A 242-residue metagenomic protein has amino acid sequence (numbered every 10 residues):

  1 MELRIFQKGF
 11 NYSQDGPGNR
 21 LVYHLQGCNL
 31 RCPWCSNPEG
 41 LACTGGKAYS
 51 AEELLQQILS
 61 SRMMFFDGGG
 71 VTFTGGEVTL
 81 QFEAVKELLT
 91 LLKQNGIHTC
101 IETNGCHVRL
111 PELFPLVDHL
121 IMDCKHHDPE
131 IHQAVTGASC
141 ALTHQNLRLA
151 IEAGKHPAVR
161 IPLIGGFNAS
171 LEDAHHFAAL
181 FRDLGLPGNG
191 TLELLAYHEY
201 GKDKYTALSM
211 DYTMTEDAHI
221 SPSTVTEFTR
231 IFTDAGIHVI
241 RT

Functional and structural regions predicted by a protein language model:
E2-Y12, P17, G165-T242: Auxiliary Fe-S-binding modules of radical SAM enzymes
Q7-Y49: Canonical Radical SAM [4Fe-4S] cluster-binding loop centered on the CxxxCxxC motif and its immediate flanking residues
P38-C43, Q133-S139, S209-D217: Short glycine-enriched, charge-decorated loop/helix-capping segments at active-site entrances that position
P38-V71: Conserved alpha-helical substructure of the radical SAM core
A48, G137, H219-P222: Short, conserved loop/turn and helix-capping segments at secondary-structure boundaries that abut family-defining
L59-M63, D67-G70, G75, T79-G201 (+1 more regions): Conserved AdoMet/S-adenosylmethionine-binding subsite of the radical SAM
